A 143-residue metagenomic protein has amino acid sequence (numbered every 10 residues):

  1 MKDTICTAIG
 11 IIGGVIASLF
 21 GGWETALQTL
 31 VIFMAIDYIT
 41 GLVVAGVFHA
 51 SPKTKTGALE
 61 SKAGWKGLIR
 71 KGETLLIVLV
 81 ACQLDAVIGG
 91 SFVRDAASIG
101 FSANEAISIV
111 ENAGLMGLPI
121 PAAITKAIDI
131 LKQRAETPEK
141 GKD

Functional and structural regions predicted by a protein language model:
M1-F20: Short, strongly hydrophobic alpha-helical membrane anchors
A8-G13, R70-Q83, S98-E105: Hydrophobic alpha-helical transmembrane segments of multi-pass integral membrane proteins
I16-L27, D85-V93: Helix-coil boundary and interhelical linker segments in multi-pass alpha-helical membrane proteins
A26-I36, R94-S102: Hydrophobic core segments of alpha-helical transmembrane domains in multi-pass membrane proteins
I32-A35, G41-V44, F48-S51: N-terminal intrinsically disordered, cationic/polar leader segments that include organellar targeting peptides
P52-L76: Juxtamembrane helix-capping/reentrant segments at transmembrane boundaries
V87-M116: Hydrophobic alpha-helical transmembrane segments and immediately flanking/interface helices in integral membrane
A106-P138: Canonical alpha-helical transmembrane segment with a positive-inside/aromatic-interface signature
